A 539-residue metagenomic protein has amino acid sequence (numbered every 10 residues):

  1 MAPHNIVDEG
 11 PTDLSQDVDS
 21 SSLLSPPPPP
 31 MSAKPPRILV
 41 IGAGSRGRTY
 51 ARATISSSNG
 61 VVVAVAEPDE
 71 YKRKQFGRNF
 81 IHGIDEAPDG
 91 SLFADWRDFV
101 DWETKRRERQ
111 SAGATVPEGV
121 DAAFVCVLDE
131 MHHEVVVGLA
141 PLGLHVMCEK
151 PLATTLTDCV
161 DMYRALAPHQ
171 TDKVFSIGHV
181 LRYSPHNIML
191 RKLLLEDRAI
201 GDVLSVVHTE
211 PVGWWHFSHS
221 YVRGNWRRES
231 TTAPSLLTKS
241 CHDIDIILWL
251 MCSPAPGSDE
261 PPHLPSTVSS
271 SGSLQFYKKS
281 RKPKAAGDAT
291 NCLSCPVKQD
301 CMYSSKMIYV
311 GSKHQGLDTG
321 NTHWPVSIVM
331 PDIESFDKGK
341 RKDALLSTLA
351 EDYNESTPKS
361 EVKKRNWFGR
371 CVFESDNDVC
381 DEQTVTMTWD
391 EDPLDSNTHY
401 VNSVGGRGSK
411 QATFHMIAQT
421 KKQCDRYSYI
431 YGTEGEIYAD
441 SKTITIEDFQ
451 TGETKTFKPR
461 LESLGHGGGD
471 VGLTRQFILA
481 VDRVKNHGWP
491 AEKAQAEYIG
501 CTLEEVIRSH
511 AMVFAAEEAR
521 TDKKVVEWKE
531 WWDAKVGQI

Functional and structural regions predicted by a protein language model:
A2-E86, I247: N-terminal Rossmann-like dinucleotide-binding module
A2-S22, P30, R365, G369-C371 (+1 more regions): C-terminal helical cap and adjacent loop that interface with cofactors, partners, or active-site loops
V63, G90, D121, L204 (+1 more regions): Conserved acidic residues
A87-V120: A structured beta-alpha segment of the ubiquitous adenosine-cofactor-binding alpha/beta core
A122, L128-R182: Beta-strand-loop-alpha-helix segment that lines the small-molecule cofactor/substrate pocket of alpha/beta enzymes
F124-V125, H208: Redox-cofactor binding/interface segments in oxidoreductases and associated redox assembly factors
C126-V127, L250: Short, well-ordered coil/turn residues at beta-beta hairpins and beta-strand->alpha-helix junctions within
K173, L181-T357, V362, K523: Predominantly a Rossmann-like dinucleotide-binding segment in NAD(P)-dependent oxidoreductases
